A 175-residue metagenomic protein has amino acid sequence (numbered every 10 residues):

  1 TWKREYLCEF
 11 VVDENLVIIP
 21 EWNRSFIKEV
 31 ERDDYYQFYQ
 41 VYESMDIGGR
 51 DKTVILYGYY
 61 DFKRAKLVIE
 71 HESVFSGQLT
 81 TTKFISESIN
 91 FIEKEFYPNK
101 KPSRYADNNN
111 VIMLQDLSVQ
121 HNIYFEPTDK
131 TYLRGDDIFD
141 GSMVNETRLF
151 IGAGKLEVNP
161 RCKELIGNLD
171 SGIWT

Functional and structural regions predicted by a protein language model:
T1-M45: ATPase catalytic-site recognition across NTP-hydrolyzing enzymes
Y6, M45, I55, R104 (+1 more regions): A residue-level signal for conserved active-site and pocket-lining positions in enzyme catalytic cores
C8-F10, Y57-Y59, S73: Short, structured patches in soluble enzyme cores that scaffold and shape functional sites
D13, D61, T175: Acidic surface patches and DE-rich sequence motifs
I27, R32, D51-V54, V111-Q115 (+1 more regions): Short, well-ordered alpha-helical microsegments
Y36-Y60: Gly/Thr-rich phosphate-binding beta-strand-loop-beta motif of the actin/hexokinase/Hsp70
R64-T175: Mg2+-dependent endonuclease catalytic cores in nucleic-acid-processing enzymes, primarily RNase H-like
